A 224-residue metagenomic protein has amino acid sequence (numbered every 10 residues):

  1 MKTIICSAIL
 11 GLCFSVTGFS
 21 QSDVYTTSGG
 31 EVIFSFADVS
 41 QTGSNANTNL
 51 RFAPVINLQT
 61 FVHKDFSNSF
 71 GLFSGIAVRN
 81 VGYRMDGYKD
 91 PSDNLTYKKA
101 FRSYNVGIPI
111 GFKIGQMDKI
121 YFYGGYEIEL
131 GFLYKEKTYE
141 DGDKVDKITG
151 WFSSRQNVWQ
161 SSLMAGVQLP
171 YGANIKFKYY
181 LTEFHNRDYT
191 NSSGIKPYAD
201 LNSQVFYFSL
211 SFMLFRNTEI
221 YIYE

Functional and structural regions predicted by a protein language model:
C6-S15: Bacterial N-terminal signal peptides
G18-S20, Y83: Boundary at the C-terminal end of the N-terminal hydrophobic targeting segment
S20-H63, S211-E224: Short glycine/proline- and aromatic-enriched beta-strand/turn motifs that initiate or cap beta-hairpins
S22-T26, L50-I56, A100-V106, N157-L163 (+2 more regions): Residues that define the transmembrane beta-barrel architecture of outer-membrane proteins
V32-F34, P54-K64, I76-V78, V106-Q116 (+4 more regions): Residues on the lipid-exposed face of transmembrane beta-strands in outer-membrane beta-barrel proteins
S40-T48, Y83-F101, E136-R155, R187-A199 (+1 more regions): Flexible, solvent-exposed loop segments that connect beta-strands
N47-N94: Glycine- and aromatic-enriched membrane insertion/assembly motifs of diderm outer-membrane and organelle channel
W151-E224: Predominantly the C-terminal beta-signal and adjacent terminal strand-loop region of outer-membrane beta-barrel
